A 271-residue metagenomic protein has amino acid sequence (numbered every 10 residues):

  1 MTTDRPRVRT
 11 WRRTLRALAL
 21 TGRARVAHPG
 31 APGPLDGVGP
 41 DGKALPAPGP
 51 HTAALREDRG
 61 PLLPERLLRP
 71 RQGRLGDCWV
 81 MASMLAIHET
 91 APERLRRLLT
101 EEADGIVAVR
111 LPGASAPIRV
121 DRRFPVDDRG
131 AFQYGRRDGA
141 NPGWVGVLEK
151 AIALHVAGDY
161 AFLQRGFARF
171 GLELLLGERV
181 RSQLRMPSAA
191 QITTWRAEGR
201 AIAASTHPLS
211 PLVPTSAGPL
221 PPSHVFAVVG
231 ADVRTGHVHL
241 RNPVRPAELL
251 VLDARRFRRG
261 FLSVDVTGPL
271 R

Functional and structural regions predicted by a protein language model:
M1-R271: Structured alpha-helical subdomains that flank or immediately precede key functional sites
